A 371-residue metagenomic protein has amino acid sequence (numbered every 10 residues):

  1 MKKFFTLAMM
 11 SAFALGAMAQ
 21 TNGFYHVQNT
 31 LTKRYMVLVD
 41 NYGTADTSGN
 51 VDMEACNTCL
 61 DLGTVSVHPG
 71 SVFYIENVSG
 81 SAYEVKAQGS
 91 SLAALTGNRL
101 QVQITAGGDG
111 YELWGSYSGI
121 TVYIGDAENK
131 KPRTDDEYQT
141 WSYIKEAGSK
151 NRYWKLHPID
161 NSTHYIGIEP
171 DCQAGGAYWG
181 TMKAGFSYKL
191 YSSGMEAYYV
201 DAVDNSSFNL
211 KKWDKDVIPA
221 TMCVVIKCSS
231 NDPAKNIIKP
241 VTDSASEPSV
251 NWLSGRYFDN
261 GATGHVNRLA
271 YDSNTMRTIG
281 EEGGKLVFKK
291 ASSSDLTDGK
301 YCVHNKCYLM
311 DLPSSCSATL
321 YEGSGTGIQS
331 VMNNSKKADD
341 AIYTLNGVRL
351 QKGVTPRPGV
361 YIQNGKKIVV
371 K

Functional and structural regions predicted by a protein language model:
K2-K3, V360-K371: C-terminal tail/sorting-segment detector
F4-A14, G347: Sec-dependent N-terminal signal peptides
Q20-S48, T64-E137, I144-Y165: Extracellular glycan-recognition/adhesion modules and their associated mucin-like linkers
Q20-T30, R34-N41, D160-A202: GGW-centered surface loops in extracellular recognition modules
G23, S81, A220, P356-V360: A glycine-anchored, Pro-Gly-centered beta-turn/N-cap motif
Y25, V224, Y361-Q363: A short tyrosine-centered beta-strand micro-motif
D160-C172, P313-V348: Residue-level detector of functionally pivotal "anchor" positions at catalytic/ligand-binding pockets or at interdomain
D243-H304, Y308-S315: Contiguous ligand/interfacial binding patches
